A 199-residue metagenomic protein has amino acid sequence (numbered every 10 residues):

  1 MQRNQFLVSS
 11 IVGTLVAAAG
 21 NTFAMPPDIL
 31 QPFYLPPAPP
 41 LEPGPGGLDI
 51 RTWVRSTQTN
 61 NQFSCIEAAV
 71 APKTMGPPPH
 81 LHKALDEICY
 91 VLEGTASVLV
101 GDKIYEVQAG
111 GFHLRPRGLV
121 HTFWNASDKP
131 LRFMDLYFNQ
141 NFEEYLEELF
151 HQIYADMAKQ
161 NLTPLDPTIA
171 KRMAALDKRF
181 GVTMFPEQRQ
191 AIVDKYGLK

Functional and structural regions predicted by a protein language model:
M1-T14: N-terminal secretory signal peptides and thylakoid transit peptides that target proteins across membranes
N21-W53, K199: C-terminal segment of N-terminal export signals and the immediately downstream linker at the start of the mature
E42-P79, L85-D86: A short glycine-rich, His/Asp/Glu-containing loop-to-beta-strand
E67-A71, L81-V98, L136-Y137: Short, conserved beta-strand element in jelly-roll/cupin
A71-M75, G110, G118: Tight coil/turn sites that cap or link beta-strands
D102-R117: Short acidic-glycine-tyrosine-enriched beta hairpin
R117-E144: Ligand-binding loop in jelly-roll beta-barrel domains
Q152-K199: Acidic/histidine-enriched, glycine/proline-rich intrinsically disordered or flexible terminal extensions
